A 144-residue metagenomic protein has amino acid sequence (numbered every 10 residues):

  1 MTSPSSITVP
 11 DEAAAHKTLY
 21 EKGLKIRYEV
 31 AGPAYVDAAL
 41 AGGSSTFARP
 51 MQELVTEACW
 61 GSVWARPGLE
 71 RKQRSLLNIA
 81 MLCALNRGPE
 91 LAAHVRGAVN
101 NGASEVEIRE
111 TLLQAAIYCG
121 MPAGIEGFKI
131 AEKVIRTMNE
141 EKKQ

Functional and structural regions predicted by a protein language model:
T2-K72, N100, E126-Q144: Acidic, glycine/proline-rich low-complexity segments that act as flexible tails and inter-domain linkers
M51, Q73, E90-H94: Amphipathic alpha-helical interface surfaces
V55-C59, L76-C83, T111-A116: Short alpha-helical scaffolding segments that buttress acidic/His motifs in well-ordered protein cores
E70-L76, E105-E110: Alpha-helical scaffolds flanking conserved acidic
C83-R109: Mid-chain, well-packed structural core segment of small domains
M121-I125: Substrate/cofactor-recognition hotspot
